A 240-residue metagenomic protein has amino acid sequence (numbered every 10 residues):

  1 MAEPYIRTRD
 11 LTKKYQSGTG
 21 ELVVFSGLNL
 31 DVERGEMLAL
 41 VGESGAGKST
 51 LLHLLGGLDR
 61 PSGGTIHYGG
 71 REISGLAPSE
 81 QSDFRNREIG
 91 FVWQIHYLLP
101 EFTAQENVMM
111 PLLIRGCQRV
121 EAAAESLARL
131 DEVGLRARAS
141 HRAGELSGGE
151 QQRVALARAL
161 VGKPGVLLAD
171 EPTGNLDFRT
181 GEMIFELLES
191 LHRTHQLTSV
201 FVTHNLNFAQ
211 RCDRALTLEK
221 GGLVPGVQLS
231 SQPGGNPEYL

Functional and structural regions predicted by a protein language model:
M1-K14, V224-L240: ABC-family P-loop ATPase nucleotide-binding domain
P4-R211, A215-L218: ABC family nucleotide-binding domain
A215-V227: H-loop (His-switch) and adjacent beta-strand-loop-beta switch element of ABC-type ATPase nucleotide-binding domains
